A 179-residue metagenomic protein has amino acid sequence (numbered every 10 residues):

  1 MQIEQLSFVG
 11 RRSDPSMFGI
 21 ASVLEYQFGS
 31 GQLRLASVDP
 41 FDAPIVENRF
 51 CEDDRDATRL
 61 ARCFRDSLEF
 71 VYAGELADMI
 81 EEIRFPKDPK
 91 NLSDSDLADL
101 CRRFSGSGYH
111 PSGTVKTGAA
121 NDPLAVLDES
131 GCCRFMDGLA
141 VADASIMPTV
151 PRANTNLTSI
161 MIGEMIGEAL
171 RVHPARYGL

Functional and structural regions predicted by a protein language model:
M1-T158, I166-L179: FAD-dependent oxidoreductase catalytic-site/capping-region signature
